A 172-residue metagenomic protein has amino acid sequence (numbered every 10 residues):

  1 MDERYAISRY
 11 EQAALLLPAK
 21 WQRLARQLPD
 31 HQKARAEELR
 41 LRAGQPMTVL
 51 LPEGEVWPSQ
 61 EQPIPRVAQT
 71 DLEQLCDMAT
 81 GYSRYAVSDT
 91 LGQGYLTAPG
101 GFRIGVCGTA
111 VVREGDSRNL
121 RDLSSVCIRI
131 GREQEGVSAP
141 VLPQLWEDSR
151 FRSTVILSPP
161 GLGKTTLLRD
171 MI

Functional and structural regions predicted by a protein language model:
M1-G100: N-terminal accessory targeting/assembly segments
Q74, R84-F151: P-loop NTP-binding catalytic core
I156: Hydrophobic anchor at the beta1->P-loop junction of P-loop NTPases
P160: The conserved Walker
K164: Conserved lysine of the Walker
L167, M171: Hydrophobic positions on the alpha1 helix immediately C-terminal to the Walker A/P-loop
